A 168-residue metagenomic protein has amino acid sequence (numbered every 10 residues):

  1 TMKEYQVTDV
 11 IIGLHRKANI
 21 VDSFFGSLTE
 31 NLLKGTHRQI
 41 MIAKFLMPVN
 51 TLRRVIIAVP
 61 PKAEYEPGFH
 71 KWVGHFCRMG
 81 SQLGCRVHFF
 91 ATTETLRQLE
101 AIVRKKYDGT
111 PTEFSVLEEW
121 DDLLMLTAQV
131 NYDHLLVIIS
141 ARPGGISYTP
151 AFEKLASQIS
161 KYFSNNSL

Functional and structural regions predicted by a protein language model:
T1, E119-A128: Short phosphate-binding loop-to-helix
K3-A101, Y107-E118, N131-H134, S140-L168: Intrinsically disordered or low-complexity boundary/linker segments at protein termini and domain junctions
L124, L136-V137: Anaerobic metallocofactor- and corrinoid-dependent redox/one-carbon enzyme cores, especially those from methanogenesis
